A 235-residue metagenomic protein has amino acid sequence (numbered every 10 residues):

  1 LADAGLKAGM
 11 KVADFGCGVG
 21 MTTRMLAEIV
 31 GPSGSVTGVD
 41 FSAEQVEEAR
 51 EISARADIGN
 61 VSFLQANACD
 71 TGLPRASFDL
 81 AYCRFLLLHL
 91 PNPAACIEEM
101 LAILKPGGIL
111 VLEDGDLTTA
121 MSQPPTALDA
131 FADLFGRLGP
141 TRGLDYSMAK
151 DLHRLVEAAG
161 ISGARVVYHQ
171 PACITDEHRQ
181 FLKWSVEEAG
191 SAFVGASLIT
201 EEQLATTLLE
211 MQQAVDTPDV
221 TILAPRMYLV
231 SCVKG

Functional and structural regions predicted by a protein language model:
L1-K11, M25: Conserved alpha-helix/loop element of class I SAM-dependent methyltransferases that forms part of the SAM/SAH-binding
A13-F15, V19-T71, A95: Class I SAM-dependent methyltransferase SAM/SAH-binding core
C69-L80: A short acidic, Gly/Pro-enriched loop at the edge of an enzyme's catalytic core that lines a small-molecule cofactor
D79-P93: A short SAM/SAH-binding and catalytic strip from SAM-dependent methyltransferases
A94-I109: A short glycine-rich, Lys/Arg-flanked "PGG" loop and its adjoining helix->strand segment in the class I
V111-E177: Conserved catalytic/acceptor-binding region of the Class I
A159-S162, M227-G235: Core SAM-dependent methyltransferase catalytic element
R165-I222: C-terminal helical/coil "lid" or tail adjacent to the Rossmann-like core of SAM-dependent
